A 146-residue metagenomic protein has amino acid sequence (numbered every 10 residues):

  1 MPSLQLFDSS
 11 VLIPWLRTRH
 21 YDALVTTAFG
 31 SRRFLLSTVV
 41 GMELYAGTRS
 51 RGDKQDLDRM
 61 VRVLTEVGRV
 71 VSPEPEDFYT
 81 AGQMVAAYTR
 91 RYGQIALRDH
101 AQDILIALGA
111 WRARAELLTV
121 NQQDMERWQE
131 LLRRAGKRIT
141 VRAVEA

Functional and structural regions predicted by a protein language model:
M1-S37, A46-R62: Short, well-structured N-terminal submotif of metal-dependent ribonuclease cores
P2, A107-A146: Acidic, PIN/NYN-like endoribonuclease modules and their adjacent C-terminal/linker elements
T18-R19, G47, M84, W128-L132: Residue-level signal for well-ordered alpha-helical positions
L35, V71, R142: General small-molecule cofactor/ligand-binding pocket signal
E43, T80, R127-W128: Phosphate- and divalent-cation-binding pockets in alpha/beta enzyme and binding domains that engage nucleotide-derived
L64-E66: Short, flexible, basic/aromatic active-site loop/helix in glycosyltransferases
R69-Q123: Active-site neighborhoods of divalent-metal-dependent phosphate/nucleic-acid chemistry enzymes
